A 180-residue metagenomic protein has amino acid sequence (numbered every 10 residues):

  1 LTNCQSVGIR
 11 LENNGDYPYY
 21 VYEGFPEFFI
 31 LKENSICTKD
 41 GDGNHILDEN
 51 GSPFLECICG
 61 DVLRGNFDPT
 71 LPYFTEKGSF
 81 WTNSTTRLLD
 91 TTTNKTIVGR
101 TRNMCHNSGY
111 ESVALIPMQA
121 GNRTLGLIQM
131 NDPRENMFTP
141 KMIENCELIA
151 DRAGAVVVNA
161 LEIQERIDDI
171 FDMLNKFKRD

Functional and structural regions predicted by a protein language model:
S6-R87: GAF sensory/regulatory domain recognition with acknowledged cross-activation on helical regulatory dimers
L55, N94, K141-M142: The cytosolic transmitter module of two-component sensor histidine kinases
L89-R100: PAS/Per-ARNT-Sim sensory domains
R102-M104, E111-Q119: Short hydrophobic beta-strand micro-motif common in sensory/regulatory domains
A120, G126-M137: Short beta-strand-to-loop transition segments that serve as allosteric relay/switch motifs in sensory/regulatory domains
K141, V157-F171: Short alpha-helical interdomain "coupling" segment at the junction between an upstream regulatory sensor module
I143, E147-A155: Allosteric cytosolic regulatory segments
D168-D180: A conserved signal-transducing helical linker
